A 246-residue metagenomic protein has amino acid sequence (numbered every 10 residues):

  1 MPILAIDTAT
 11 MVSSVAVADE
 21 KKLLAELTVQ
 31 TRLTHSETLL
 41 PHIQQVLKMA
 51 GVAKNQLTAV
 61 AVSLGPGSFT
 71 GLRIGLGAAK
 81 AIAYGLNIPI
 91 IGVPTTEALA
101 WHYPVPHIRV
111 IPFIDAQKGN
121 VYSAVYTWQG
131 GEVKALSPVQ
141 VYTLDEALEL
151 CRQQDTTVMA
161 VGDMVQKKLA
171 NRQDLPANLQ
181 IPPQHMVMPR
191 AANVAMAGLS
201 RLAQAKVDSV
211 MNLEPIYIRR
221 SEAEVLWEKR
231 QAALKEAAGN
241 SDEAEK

Functional and structural regions predicted by a protein language model:
M1-L64: N-terminal beta-alpha supersecondary unit
A16, Y122-Y126, I216: Conserved hydrophobic/aromatic positions in well-ordered beta-strands
K22, P89-P189, L234, E243-E245: Surface "functional belts" at beta-alpha junctions
Q30-T38, F69, R73, G77 (+2 more regions): Residues at secondary-structure transition points
K48-Q56, A83-V93, K206: Phosphate-handling active-site elements
A61-I90, T95: DPxDG-like acidic metal-binding loop motif
P182-K246: Acyltransferase
